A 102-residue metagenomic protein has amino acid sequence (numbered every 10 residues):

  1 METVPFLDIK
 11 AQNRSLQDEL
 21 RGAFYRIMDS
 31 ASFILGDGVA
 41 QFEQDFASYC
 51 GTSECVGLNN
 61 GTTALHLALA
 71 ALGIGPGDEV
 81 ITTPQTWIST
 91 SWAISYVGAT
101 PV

Functional and structural regions predicted by a protein language model:
M1-A71, G75-P76, Y96-V97: Conserved PLP-binding active-site segment in aminotransferase class I/II-type PLP enzymes
A70-V102: PLP-dependent aminotransferase-like
